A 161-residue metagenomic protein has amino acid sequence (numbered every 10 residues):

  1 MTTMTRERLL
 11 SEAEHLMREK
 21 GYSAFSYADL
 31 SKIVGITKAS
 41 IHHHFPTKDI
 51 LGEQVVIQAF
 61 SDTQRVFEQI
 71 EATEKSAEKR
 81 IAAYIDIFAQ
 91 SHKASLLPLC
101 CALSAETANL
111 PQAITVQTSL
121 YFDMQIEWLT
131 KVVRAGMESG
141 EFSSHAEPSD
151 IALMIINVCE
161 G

Functional and structural regions predicted by a protein language model:
M1-M4: N-terminal intrinsically disordered/low-complexity leader segments
R8, E12-I50, Q54: Helix-turn-helix
E14, I57, Q64, E68 (+6 more regions): Solvent-exposed, non-membrane alpha-helical residues enriched in polar/charged side chains
G52, V56, F60, T115-I126 (+1 more regions): Amphipathic, non-transmembrane alpha-helical scaffold segments
Q54, Q58, E68-L97, P148-I155: Hydrophobic alpha-helical connector segments
E74-K75, L110-Q112, D123-I151: Hydrophobic alpha-helical bundle segments that form small-molecule/ligand-binding pockets
K93-A113: Amphipathic alpha-helical segments used for helix-helix packing
C159: Cytochrome P450 catalytic-core helices
